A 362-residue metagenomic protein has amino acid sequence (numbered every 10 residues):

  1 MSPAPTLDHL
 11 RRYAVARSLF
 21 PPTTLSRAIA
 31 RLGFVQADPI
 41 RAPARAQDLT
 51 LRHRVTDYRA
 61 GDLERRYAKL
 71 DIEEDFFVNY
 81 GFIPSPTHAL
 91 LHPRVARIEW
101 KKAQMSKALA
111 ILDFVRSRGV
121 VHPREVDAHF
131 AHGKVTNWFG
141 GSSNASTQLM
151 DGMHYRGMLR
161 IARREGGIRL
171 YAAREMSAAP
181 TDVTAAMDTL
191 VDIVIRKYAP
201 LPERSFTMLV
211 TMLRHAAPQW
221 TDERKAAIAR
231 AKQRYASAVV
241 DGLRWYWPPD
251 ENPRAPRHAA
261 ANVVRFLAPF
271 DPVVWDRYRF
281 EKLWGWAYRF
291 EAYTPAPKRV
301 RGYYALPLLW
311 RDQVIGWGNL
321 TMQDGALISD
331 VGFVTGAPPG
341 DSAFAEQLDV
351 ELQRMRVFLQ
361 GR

Functional and structural regions predicted by a protein language model:
M1-R265, D271-P272, R279, W286-A305 (+1 more regions): Long, low-complexity intrinsically disordered regions
